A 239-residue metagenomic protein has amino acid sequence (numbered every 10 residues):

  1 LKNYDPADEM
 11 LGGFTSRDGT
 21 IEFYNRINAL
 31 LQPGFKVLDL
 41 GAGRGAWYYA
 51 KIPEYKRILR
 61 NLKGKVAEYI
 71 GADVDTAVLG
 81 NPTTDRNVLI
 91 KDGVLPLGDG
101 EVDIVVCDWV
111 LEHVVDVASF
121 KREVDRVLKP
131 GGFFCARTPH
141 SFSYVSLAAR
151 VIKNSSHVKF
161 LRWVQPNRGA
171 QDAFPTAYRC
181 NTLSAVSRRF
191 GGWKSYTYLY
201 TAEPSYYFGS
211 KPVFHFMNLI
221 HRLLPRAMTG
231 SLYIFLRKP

Functional and structural regions predicted by a protein language model:
L1-L30: Class I SAM-dependent methyltransferase Rossmann-like catalytic core, especially the SAM/SAH-binding loop
K2-P6, V115-E123, V127-K129, F133-P239: S-adenosyl-L-methionine-dependent methyltransferase catalytic module, highlighting the catalytic core
G12-T15, E54, V94, Y178: Pocket-edge positions in alpha/beta enzyme catalytic cores
D18-I21, I52-P53, R86-N87, H215-N218: Short gly/ser/thr-rich secondary-structure transition/capping motifs
T20-Y24, E54-Y55, F120, T182: Amphipathic coiled-coil/heptad-repeat helices and related helical stalk/stem segments that mediate oligomerization
Y24-I27, R57-L59, H221-R222: Short secondary-structure capping/turn segments at boundaries of alpha-helices and beta-strands
R26, N61, A185-R189: Amphipathic alpha-helical segments that form well-ordered structural scaffolds and often line/cohere around active
L30-S146, Y233-K238: Conserved SAM-binding loop
